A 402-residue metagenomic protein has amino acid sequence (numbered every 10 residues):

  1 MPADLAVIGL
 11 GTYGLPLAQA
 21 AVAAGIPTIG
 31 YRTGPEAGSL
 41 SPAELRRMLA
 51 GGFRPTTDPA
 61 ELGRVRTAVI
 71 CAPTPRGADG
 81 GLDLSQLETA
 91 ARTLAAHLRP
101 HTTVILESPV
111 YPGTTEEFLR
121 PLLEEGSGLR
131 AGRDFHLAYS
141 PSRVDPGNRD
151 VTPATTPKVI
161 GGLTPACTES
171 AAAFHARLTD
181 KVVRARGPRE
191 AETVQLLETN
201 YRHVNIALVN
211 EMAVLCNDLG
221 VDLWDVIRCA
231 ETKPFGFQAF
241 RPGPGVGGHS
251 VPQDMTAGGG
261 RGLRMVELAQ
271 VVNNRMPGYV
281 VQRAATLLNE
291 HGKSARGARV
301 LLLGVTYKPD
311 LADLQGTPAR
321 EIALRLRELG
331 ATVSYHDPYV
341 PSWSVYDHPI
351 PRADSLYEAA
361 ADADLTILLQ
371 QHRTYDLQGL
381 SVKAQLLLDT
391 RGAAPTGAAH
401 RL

Functional and structural regions predicted by a protein language model:
M1-L402: Structural/interface elements that position substrates and couple domains in central-metabolism enzymes
